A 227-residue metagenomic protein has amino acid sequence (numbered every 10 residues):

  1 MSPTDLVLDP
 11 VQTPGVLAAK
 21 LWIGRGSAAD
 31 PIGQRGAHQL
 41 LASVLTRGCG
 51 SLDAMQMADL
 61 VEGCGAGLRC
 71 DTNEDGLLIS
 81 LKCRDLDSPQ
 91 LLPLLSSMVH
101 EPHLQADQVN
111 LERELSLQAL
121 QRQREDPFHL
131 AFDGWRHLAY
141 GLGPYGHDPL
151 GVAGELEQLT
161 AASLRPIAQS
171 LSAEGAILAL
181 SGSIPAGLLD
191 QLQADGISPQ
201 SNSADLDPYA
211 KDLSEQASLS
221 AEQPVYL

Functional and structural regions predicted by a protein language model:
M1-L60, C64, S80, P93 (+1 more regions): His/Glu-rich zincin catalytic helix
Q56-Y209: Charge-rich, well-structured scaffold segments of protease-associated domains
